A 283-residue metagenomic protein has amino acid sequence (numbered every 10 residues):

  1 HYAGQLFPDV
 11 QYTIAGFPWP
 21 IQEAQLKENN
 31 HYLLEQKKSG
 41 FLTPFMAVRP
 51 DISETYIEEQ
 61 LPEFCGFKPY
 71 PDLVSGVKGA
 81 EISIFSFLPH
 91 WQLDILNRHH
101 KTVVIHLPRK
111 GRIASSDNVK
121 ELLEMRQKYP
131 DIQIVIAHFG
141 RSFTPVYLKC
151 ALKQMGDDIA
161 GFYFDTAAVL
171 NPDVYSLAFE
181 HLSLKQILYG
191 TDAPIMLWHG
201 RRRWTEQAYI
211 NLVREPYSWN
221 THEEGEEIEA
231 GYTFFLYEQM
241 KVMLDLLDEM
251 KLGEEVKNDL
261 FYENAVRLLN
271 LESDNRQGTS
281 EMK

Functional and structural regions predicted by a protein language model:
H1-A15: Catalytic domains of carbohydrate-active enzymes, especially glycoside hydrolases
H1-Y2, L26-E35, I84-H90, N118-E121 (+2 more regions): Well-ordered, non-membrane alpha-helical segments in soluble/globular domains
Q11-T13, I21-G111: Active-site gating/metal-coordination segments in enzymes
I14-G16, P44-M46, F67-P69, V103-I105 (+3 more regions): Hydrophobic faces of well-ordered beta-strands that scaffold small-molecule active sites in alpha/beta enzyme cores
I21-A24, D51-E54, V74-G76, R109-I113 (+3 more regions): Active-site environment of divalent metal-dependent phosphoester hydrolases
L26-L34, E54-L61, E81, R112-K128 (+2 more regions): Distinct, well-ordered alpha-helical segments
P62-G66, R98-T102, Y129-I132, Q154-F162 (+1 more regions): Glycine-enriched alpha-helix->loop->beta-strand junction motifs that scaffold or abut catalytic
F139-E281: H/E-rich (His + Asp/Glu) clusters that bind or coordinate divalent metals
